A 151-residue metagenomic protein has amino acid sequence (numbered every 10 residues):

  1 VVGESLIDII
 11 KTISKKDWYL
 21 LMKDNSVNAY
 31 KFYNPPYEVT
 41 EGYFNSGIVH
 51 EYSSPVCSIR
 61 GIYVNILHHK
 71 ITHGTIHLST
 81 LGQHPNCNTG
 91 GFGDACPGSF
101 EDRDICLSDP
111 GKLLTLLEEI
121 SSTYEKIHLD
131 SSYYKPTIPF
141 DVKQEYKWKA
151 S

Functional and structural regions predicted by a protein language model:
V1-S108, L113, S122: Compact alpha/beta protein-protein interaction domains typified by the UBC
L113, E118-Y133: C-terminal folded domains that constitute the principal catalytic or ligand-binding module of multi-domain proteins
D130-S151: Charge-rich (especially acidic), low-complexity segments
